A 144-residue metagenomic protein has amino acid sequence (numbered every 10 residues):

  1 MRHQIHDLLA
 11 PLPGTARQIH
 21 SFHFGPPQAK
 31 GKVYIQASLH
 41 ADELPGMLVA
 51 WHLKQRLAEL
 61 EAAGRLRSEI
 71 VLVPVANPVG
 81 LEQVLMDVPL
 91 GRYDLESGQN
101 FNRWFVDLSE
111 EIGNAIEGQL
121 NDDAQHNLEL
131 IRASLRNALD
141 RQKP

Functional and structural regions predicted by a protein language model:
M1-P144: Structured catalytic-domain cores with a bias toward divalent-metal coordination
